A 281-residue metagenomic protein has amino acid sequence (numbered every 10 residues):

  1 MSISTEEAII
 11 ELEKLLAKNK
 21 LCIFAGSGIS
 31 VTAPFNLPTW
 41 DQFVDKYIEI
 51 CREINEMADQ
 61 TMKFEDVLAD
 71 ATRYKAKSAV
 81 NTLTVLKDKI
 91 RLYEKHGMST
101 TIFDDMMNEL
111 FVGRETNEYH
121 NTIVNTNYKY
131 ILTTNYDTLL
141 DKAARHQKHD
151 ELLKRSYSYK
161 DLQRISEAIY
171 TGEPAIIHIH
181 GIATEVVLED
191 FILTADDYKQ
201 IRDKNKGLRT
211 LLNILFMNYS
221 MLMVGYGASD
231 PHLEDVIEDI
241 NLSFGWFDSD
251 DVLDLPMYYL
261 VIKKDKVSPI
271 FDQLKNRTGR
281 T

Functional and structural regions predicted by a protein language model:
M1-S220, A228-T281: Conserved catalytic-core helix/loop/strand module for nucleotide-ribose chemistry
G225: Active-site loops and adjacent core secondary-structure elements that bind or stabilize anionic groups
